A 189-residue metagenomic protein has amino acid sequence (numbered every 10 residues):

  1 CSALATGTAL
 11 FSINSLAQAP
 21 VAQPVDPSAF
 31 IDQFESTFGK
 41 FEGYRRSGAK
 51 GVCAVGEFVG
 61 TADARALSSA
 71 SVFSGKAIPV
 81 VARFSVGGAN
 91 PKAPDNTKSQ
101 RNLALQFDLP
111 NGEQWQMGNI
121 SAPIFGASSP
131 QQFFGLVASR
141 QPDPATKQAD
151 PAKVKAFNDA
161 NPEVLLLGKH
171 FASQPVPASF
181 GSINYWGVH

Functional and structural regions predicted by a protein language model:
C1-A3: N-terminal export leaders
G7-A9: N-terminal leader/targeting signatures
Q18-H189: Active-site-adjacent core segments of small-molecule enzymes
